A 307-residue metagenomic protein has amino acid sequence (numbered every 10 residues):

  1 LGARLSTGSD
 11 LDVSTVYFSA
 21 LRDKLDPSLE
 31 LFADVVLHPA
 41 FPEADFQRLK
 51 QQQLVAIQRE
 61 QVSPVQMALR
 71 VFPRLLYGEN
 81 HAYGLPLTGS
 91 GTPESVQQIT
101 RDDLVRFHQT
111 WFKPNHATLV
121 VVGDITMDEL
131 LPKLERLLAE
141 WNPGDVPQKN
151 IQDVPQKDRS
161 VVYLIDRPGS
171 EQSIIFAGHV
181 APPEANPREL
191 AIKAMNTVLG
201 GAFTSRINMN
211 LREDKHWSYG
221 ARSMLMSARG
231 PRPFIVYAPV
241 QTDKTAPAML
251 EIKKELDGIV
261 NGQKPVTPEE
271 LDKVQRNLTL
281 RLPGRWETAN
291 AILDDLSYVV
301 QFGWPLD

Functional and structural regions predicted by a protein language model:
L1-V36, L54, Q66-E94, H116-V122 (+2 more regions): M16 family metallopeptidases and their MPP-like homologs
A20, Q53-E60, D153-D166, R276-R285: Short, conserved secondary-structure transition motifs
H38-F41, F46, I99-R101, L278: Peptidyl-prolyl cis-trans isomerase
Q58-Q66, P147: PEST-like low-complexity, intrinsically disordered acidic/proline/serine-rich tracts that flank trafficking/processing
H81-Y83, K113, T118-P183: An aromatic/glycine/proline-enriched structural segment found at the starts of mature extracellular/organellar domains
H108: Conserved, carboxylate-rich catalytic/transport cores that coordinate ions
P187-M195, L199, R212: PPIase-associated folding chaperone regions across multiple families
